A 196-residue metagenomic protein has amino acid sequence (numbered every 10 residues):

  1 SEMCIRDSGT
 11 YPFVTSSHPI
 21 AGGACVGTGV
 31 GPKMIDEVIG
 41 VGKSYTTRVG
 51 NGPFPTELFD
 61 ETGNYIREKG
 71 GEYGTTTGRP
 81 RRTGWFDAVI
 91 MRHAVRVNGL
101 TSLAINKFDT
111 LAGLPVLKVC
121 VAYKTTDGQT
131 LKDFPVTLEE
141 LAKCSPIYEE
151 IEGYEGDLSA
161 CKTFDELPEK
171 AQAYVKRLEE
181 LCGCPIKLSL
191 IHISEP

Functional and structural regions predicted by a protein language model:
S1, D87, L178: Short, conserved catalytic/metal-binding motifs centered on acidic residues
S1, R6, Y11-G22, T28: Acidic catalytic cores of enzymes that act on phosphate-bearing nucleotides/polynucleotides
E2-D7, S189-P196: Residue-level detector of conserved catalytic or cofactor/ligand-binding positions in enzyme active sites
S8-G9, G22-V26, T76-R79, L158-T163: Charged, low-complexity surface segments at secondary-structure and domain boundaries
T10-V14, T28, R79-G84, F164-P168: Hydrophobic alpha-helical scaffolding
G22, V26, D36, G40 (+3 more regions): A broad, structural surface signal
A24-I147: A glycine- and small/hydrophobic-rich beta-loop-beta segment that serves as a flexible "lid/hinge" or phosphate-binding
T130-L190, S194: Internal helix-turn-beta structural module
